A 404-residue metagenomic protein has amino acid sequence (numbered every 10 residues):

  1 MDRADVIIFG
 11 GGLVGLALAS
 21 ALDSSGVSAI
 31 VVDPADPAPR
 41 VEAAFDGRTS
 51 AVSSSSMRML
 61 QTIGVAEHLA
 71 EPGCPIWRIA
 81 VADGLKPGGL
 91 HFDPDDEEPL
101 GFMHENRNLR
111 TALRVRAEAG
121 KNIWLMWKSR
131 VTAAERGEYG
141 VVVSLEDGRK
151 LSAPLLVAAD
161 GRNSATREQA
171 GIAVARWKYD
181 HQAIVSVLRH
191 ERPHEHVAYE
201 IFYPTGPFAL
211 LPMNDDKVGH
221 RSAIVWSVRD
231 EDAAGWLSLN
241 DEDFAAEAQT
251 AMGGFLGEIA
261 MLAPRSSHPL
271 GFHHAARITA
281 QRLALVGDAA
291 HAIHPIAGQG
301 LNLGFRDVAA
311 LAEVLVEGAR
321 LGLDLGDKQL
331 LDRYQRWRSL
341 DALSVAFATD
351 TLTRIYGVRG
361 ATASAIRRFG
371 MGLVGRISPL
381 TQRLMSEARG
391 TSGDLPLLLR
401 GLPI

Functional and structural regions predicted by a protein language model:
D2, R58-T62, P72-Q169, W177-Q182: Conserved N-terminal helical subregion
A4-V31: N-terminal Rossmann-like FAD-binding beta1-loop-alpha1 element of flavoenzymes
V14, P37, N163: Conserved Rossmann-like nucleotide-cofactor binding loop
D23-D46: Glycine-rich FAD pyrophosphate-binding loop
D46-A70: N-terminal glycine-rich dinucleotide-binding loop that anchors FAD/FMN and/or NAD(P) in oxidoreductases
L60, G140-S144, K150, L155-E258 (+1 more regions): Conserved FAD-binding catalytic core of PHBH/FMO-like flavoproteins
A234-G326: FAD/FMN-dependent oxidoreductases across multiple families
E313-I404: C-terminal helical "tail/cap" subdomain of flavin- and related membrane-associated enzymes
